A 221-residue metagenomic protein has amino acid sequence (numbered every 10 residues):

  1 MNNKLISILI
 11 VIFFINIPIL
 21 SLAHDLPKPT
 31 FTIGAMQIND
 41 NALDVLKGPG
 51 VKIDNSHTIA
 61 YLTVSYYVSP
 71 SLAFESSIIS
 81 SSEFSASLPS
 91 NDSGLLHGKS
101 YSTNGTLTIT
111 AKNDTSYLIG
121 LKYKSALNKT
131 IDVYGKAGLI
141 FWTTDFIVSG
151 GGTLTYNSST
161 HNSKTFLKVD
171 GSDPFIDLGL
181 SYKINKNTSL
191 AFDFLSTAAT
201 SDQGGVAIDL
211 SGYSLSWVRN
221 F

Functional and structural regions predicted by a protein language model:
M1-K28, F221: Cleavable N-terminal export/targeting peptides
I19, Y61, V68-P70, L121-L127 (+2 more regions): Outer-membrane beta-barrel proteins
S21-Y67, F74, S80, F141: Short glycine/proline- and aromatic-enriched beta-strand/turn motifs that initiate or cap beta-hairpins
H24, Y66, I78, Y123-S125 (+4 more regions): Residue-level signature of outer-membrane beta-barrel architecture
P29, T58-L62, T115-I119, P174-L178 (+1 more regions): Hydrophobic, lipid-facing positions within transmembrane beta-strands of outer-membrane proteins
P29-F31, S71-S76, T130-V133, Y182 (+1 more regions): Repeated loop/turn-to-beta-strand initiation elements of outer-membrane beta-barrel proteins
N39-H57, I79-S116, W142-G171, A198-L210: Extracellular/periplasm-exposed beta-strand and loop segments of Gram-negative cell-envelope proteins, dominated by
Y182-K183, D209-F221: Outer-membrane beta-barrel "beta-signal"
